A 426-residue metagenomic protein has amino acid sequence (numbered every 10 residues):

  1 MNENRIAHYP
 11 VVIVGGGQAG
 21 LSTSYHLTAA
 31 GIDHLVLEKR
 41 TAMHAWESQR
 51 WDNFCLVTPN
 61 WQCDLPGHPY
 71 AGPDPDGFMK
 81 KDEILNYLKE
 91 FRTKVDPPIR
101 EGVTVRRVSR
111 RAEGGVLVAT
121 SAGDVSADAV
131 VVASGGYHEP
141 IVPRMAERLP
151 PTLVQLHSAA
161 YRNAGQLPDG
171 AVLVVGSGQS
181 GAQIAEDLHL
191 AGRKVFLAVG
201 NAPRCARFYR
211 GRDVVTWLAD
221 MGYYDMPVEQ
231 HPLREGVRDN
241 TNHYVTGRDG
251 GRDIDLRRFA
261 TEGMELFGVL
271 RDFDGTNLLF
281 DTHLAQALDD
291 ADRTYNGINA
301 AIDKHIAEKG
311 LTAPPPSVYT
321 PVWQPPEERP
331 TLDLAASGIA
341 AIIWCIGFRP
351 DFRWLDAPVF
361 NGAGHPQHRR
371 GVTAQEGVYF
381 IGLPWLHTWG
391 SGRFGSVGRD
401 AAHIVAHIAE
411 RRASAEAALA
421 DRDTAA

Functional and structural regions predicted by a protein language model:
N2-G16, S22-A45, M79-A426: Flavin (primarily FAD) cofactor-binding/catalytic cores of flavoenzymes
Q49-P75, V214-H231: N-terminal glycine-rich dinucleotide-binding loop that anchors FAD/FMN and/or NAD(P) in oxidoreductases
